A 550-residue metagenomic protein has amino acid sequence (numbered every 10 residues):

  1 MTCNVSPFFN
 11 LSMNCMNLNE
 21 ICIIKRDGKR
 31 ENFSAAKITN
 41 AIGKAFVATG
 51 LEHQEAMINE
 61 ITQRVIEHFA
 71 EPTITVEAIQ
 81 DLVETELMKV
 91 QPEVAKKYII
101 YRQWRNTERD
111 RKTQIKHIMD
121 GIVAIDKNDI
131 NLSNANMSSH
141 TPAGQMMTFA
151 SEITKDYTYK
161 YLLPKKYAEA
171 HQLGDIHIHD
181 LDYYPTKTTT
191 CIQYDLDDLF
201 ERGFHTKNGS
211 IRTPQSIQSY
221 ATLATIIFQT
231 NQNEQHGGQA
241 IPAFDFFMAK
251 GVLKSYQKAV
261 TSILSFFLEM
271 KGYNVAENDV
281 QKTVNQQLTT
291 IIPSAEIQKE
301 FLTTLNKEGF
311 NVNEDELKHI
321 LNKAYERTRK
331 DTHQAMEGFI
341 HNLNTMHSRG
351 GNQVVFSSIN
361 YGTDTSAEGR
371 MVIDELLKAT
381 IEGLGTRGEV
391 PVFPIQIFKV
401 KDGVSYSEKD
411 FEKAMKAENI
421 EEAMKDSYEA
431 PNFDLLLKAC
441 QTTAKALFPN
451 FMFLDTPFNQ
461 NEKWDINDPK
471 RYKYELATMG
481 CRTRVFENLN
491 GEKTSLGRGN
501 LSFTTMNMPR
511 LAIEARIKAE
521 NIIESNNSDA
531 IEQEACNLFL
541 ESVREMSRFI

Functional and structural regions predicted by a protein language model:
M1-N4, N10, V260-I263, F267: Intrinsically disordered, low-complexity segments
C3, F8-I122: Charged, amphipathic alpha-helical regulatory modules used for macromolecular assembly or allosteric control
E108, Q114-I550: Conserved catalytic cores of very large enzyme subunits
